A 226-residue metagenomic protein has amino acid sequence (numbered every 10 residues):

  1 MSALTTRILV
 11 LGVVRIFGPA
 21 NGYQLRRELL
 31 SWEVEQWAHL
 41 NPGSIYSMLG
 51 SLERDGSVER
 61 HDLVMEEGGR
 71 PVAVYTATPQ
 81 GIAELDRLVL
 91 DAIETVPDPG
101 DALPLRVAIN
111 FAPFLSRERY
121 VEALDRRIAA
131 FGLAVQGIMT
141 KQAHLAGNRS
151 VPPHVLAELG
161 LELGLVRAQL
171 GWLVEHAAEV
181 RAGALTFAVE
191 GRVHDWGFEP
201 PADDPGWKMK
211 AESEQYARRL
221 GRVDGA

Functional and structural regions predicted by a protein language model:
M1-P99: Basic helix-turn-helix/winged-helix DNA-binding cores and closely related short helical interaction motifs
V34, L63, R117, A143-S150: Short, flexible helix-adjacent loops and helix caps
L40, G69-R70, R119, R126 (+1 more regions): A structural signal for alpha-helical segments
S44, A123-R126, A130, E158 (+1 more regions): Alpha-helical initiation/capping and key positions within long helical/coiled-coil segments
D86-Q136: Amphipathic alpha-helical dimerization/coiled-coil segments that flank or bridge DNA-binding/regulatory modules
Q142-A226: Charged, low-complexity intrinsically disordered regulatory/assembly segments
